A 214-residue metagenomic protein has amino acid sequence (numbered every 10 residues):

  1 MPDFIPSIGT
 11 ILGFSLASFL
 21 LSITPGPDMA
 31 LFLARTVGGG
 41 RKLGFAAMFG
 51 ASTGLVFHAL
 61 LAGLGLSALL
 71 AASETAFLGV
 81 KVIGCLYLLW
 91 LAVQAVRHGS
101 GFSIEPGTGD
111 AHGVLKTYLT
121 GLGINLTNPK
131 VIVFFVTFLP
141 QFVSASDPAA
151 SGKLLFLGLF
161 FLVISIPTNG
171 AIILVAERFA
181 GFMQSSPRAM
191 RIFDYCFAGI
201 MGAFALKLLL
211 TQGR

Functional and structural regions predicted by a protein language model:
D3-L78, T137-L157, F161-L162, E177-A180: Juxtamembrane transmembrane-helix termini in multi-pass membrane transport proteins
F19, I23, V56-F57, V93 (+5 more regions): Hydrophobic/aromatic residues within the transmembrane alpha-helices of Major Facilitator Superfamily
T36-L43, H112-G113, S185-R188: Juxtamembrane helix-boundary/capping and inter-helix hinge elements in multi-pass membrane proteins
A59-G63, T127, V131-I132, V136 (+1 more regions): Hydrophobic alpha-helical transmembrane segments in multi-pass integral membrane proteins
A71-G101, T168-I172, A180-R214: Selective transmembrane alpha-helices of multi-pass membrane proteins
R97-V114: Flexible cytoplasmic inter-helical loops of multi-pass small-molecule transporters
G109-L122, N128, L139: Anionic-ligand binding region
